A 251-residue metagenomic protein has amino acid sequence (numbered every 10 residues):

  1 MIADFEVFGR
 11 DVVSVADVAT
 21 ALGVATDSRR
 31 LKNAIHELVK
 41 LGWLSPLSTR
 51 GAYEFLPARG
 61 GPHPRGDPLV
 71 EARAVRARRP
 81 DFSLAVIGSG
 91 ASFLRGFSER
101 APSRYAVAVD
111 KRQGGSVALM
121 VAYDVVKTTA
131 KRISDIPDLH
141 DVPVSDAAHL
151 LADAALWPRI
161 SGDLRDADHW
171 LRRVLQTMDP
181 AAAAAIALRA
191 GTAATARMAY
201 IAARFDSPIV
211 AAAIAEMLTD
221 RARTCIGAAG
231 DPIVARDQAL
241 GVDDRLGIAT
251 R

Functional and structural regions predicted by a protein language model:
M1-D81, Q176-A196: Short beta-edge/loop segments at beta->alpha junctions of small alpha/beta modules that act as binding/recognition
V18, A91, L151: A residue-level signal for conserved active-site and pocket-lining positions in enzyme catalytic cores
G23, W43, G96, L156-R159: Hydrophobic/aromatic-lined pockets within catalytic cores
S45, E54, A108, D124-V126 (+2 more regions): Residues in well-ordered beta-strands of folded domains
T49-G51, R104-A106, L164-A167, I186: Short coil/turn segments at secondary-structure boundaries
S83-I136: Exposed, interaction-prone assembly regions rather than primary DNA-binding/catalytic cores
R132-R251: Hydrophobic alpha-helical interaction segments
